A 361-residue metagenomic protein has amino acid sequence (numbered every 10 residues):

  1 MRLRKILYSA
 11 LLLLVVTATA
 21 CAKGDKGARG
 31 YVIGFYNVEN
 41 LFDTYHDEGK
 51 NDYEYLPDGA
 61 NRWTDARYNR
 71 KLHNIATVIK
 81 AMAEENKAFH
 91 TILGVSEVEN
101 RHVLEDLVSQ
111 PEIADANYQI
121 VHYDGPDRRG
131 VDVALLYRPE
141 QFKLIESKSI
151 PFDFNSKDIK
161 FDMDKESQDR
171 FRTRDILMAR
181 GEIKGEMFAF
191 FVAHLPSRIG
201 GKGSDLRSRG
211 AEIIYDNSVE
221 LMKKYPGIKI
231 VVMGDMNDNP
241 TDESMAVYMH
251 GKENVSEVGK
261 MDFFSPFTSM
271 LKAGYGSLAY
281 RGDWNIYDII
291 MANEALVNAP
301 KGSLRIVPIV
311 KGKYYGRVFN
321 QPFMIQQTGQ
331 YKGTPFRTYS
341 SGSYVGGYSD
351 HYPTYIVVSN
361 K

Functional and structural regions predicted by a protein language model:
M1-A28: Bacterial Sec-dependent N-terminal signal peptides
C21-P111, N117, V121-V133, Y314-R317 (+4 more regions): N-terminal, active-site-proximal structural segment of metallo-dependent hydrolase catalytic domains
A22-D25, V219-I228, D238-K361: Metal-dependent phosphoester-hydrolase catalytic domains
D25-I33, F42, Q141-F142, F171-S197 (+1 more regions): Beta-strand-turn-beta hairpins that frame and shape the catalytic cleft of phosphate-ester-processing enzymes
V38, V98, L195, D235-M236: Active-site metal-binding loops of divalent metal-dependent hydrolases
G49-D52, E186-L206: Active-site His/acidic residue clusters
V98-M187: Structured beta-strand-rich core segments of catalytic domains in phosphoester-bond hydrolases
N100-H102, R128, R198-G200, N237-E243: Active-site environment of divalent metal-dependent phosphoester hydrolases
